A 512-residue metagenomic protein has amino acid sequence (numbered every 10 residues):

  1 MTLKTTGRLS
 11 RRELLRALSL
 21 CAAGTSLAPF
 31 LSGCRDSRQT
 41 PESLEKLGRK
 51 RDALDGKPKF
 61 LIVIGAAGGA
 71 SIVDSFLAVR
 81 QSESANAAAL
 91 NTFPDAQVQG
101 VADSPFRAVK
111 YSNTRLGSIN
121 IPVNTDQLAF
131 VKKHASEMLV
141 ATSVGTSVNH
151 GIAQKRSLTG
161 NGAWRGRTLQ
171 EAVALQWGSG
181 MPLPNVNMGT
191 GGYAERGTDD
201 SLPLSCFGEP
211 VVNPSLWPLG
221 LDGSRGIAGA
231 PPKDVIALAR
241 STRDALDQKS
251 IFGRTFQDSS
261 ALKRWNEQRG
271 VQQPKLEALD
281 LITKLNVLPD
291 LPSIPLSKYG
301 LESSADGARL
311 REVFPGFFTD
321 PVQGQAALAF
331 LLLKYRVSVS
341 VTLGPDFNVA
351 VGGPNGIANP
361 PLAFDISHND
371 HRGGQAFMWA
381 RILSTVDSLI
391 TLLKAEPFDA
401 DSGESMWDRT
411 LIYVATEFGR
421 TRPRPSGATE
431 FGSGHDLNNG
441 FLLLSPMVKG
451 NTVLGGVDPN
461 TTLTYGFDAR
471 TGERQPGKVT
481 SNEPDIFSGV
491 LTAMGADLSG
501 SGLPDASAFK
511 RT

Functional and structural regions predicted by a protein language model:
T2-T512: Ligand-binding pockets and gating/stacking loops
